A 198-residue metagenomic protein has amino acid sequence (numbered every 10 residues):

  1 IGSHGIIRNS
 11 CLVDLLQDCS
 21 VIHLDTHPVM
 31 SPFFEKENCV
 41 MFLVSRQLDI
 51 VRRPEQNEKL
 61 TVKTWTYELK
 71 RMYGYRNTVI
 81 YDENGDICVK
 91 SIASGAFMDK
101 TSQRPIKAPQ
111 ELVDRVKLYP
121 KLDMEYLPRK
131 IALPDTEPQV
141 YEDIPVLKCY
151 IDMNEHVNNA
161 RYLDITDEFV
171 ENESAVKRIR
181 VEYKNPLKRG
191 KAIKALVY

Functional and structural regions predicted by a protein language model:
I1-L43, K90-I92, D99-K177: Hot-dog-fold acyl-thioester-processing enzymes
H23-K70, A160-Y198: Hydrophobic beta-strand-centered segment that forms part of the acyl-chain substrate-binding groove
I50, E55-K130, Y183-A192, Y198: HotDog/MaoC-like acyl-thioester-processing domains
